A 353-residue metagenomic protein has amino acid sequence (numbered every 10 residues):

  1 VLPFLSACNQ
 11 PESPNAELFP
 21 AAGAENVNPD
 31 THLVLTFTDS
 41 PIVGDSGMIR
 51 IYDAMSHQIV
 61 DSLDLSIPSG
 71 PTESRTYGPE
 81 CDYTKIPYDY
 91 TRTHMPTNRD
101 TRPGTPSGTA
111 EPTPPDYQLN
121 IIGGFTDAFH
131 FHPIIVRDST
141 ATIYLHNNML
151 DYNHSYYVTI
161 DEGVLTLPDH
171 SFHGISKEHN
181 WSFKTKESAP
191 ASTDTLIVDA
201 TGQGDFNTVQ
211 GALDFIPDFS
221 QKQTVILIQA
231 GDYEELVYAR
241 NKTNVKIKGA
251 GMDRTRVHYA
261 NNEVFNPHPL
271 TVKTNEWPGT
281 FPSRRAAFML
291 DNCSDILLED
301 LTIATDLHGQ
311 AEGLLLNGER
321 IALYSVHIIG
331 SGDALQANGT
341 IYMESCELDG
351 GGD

Functional and structural regions predicted by a protein language model:
F4-A7: C-terminal motif of bacterial Sec signal peptides marking the signal peptidase cleavage site
P11-P190: Acidic, low-complexity Ser/Thr/Gly/Pro-rich repeat segments typical of extracellular/periplasmic and surface-exposed
D30-H32, S46, E162, E178-N180 (+7 more regions): Surface-exposed or flexible loop/turn and strand-edge residues in extracellular/cell-surface modules
K177-D214: Right-handed parallel beta-helix/beta-solenoid
A191, L196, N207, I226 (+8 more regions): Solenoid scaffold repeats with emphasis on beta-solenoid/beta-helix
A200-G202, N244-G309: Right-handed parallel beta-helix/beta-spiral solenoid domain characteristic of secreted/periplasmic
T201-D214, S220-K246, M252-R256, A260: N-terminal extracellular ligand-recognition/capping segment immediately after the signal peptide
F281-D353: Right-handed parallel beta-helix
